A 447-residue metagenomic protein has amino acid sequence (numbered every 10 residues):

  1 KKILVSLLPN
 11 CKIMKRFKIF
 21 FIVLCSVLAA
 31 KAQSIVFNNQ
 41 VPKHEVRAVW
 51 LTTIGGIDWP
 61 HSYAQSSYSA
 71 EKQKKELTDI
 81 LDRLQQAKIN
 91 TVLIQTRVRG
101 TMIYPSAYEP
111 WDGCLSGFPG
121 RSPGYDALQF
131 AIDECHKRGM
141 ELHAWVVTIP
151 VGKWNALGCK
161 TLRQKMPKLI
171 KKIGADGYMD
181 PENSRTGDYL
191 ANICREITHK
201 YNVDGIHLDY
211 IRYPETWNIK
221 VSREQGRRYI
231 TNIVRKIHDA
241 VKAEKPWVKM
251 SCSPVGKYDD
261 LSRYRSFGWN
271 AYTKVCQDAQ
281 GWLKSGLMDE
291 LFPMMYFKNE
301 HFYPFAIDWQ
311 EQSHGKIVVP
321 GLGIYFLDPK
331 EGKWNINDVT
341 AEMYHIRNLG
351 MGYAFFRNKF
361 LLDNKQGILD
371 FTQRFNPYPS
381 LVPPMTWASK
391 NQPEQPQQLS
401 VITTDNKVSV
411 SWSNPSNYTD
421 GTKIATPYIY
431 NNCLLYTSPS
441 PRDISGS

Functional and structural regions predicted by a protein language model:
G56-K72, A144, I149-E196: Active-site-adjacent "subsite" loops/lids of carbohydrate-active enzymes
K75-T101: Catalytic domains of carbohydrate-active enzymes, especially glycoside hydrolases
Y104-S116, P150-G174, T216-E224, R265-G268: Aromatic- and acidic-residue-enriched segments that line the glycan-binding/catalytic groove of carbohydrate-active
H143-T148, Y229-A271: Aromatic-lined carbohydrate-recognition surfaces of secreted/lumenal glycan-active proteins
E290-N299, V319-M385: Substrate-binding cleft of secreted/luminal carbohydrate-active enzymes
P377-G421: Pro/Thr/Ser/Gly-rich low-complexity, intrinsically disordered linker/stalk tracts
N417-N432: Solvent-exposed loop/turn segments flanking beta-strands in beta-repeat/beta-sandwich domains
Y436-G446: Single conserved hydrophobic/aromatic residue that forms the stacking wall/gate of nucleotide- or nucleobase-binding
